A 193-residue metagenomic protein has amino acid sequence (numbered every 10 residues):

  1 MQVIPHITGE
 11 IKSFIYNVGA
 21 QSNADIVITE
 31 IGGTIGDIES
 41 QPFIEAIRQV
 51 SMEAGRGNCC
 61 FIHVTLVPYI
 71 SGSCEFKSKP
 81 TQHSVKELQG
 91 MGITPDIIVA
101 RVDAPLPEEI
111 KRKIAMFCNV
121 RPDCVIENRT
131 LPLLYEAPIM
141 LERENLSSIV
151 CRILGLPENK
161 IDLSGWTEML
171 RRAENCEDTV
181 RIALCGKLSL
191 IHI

Functional and structural regions predicted by a protein language model:
M1-M91, P95: Phosphate/Mg2+-binding loops and adjacent switch elements in nucleotide/diphosphate-handling enzyme cores
S51-M52, N58-P157, L170-A173: Internal gly/pro-rich beta-alpha loop/helix module that stabilizes soluble enzyme cofactors or their anionic handles
E158-L163: Active-site phosphate-binding and catalytic loops of NTP-dependent enzymes
N175-V180: A short, charged/proline- and glycine-enriched loop that marks the coil->beta-strand transition at the N-terminal
A183-C185: Short hydrophobic segments within beta-strands
L188: Short polar catalytic/cofactor-binding loops
I191-I193: Conserved small/polar residues in nucleotide/adenosyl-binding loops
